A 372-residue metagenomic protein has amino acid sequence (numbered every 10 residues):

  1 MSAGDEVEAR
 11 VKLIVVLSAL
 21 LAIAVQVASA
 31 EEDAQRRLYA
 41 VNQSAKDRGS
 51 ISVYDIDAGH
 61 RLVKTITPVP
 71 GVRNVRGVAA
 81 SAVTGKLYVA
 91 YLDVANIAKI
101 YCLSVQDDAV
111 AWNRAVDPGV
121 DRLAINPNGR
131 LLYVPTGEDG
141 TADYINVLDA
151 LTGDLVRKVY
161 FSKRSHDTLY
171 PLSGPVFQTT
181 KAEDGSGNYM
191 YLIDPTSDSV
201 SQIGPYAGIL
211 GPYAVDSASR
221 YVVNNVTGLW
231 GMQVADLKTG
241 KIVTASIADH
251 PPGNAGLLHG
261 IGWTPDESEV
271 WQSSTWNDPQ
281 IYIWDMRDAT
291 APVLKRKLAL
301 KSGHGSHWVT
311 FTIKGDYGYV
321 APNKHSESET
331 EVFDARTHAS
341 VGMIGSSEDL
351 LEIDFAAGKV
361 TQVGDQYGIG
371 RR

Functional and structural regions predicted by a protein language model:
M1-A3, V7, L21: Short, low-complexity, intrinsically disordered N-terminal modules that encode targeting/processing signals
D5-V16: Bacterial N-terminal signal peptides that target proteins for export
I14-A24: Bacterial N-terminal signal peptides
S29-R372: Predominantly soluble domains enriched in secretory-pathway, periplasmic, or organellar proteins
